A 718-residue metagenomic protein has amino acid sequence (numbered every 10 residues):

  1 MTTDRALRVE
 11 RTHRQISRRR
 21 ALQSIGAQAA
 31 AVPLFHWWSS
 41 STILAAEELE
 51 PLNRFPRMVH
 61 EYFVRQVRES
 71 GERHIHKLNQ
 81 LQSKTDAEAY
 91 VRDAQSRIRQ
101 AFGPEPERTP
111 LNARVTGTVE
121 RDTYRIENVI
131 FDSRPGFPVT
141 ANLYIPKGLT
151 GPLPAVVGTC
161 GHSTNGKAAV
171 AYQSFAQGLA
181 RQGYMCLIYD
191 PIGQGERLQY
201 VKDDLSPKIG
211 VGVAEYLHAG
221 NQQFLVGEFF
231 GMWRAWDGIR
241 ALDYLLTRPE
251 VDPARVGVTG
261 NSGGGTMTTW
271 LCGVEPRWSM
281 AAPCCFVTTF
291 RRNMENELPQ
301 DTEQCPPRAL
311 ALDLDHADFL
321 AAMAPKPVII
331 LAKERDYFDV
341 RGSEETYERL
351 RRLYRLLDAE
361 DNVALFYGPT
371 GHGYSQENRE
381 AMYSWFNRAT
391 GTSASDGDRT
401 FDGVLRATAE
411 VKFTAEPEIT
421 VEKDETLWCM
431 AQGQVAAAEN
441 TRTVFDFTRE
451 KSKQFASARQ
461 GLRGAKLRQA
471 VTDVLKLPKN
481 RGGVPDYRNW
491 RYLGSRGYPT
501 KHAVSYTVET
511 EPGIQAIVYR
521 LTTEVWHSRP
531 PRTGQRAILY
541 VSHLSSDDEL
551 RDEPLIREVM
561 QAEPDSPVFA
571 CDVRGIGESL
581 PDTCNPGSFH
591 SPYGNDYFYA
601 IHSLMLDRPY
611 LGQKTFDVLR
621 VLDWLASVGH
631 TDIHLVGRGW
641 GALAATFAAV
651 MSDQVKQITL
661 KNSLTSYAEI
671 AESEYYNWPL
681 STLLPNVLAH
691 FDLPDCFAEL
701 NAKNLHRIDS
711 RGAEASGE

Functional and structural regions predicted by a protein language model:
M1-S17: N-terminal secretory signal peptides
Q15-R20, A30-E47: N-terminal twin-arginine translocation
L44-V139, A324-K326, L331-I517, L521-R536 (+5 more regions): Alpha/beta-hydrolase-fold serine-hydrolase catalytic core, especially in secreted/extracellular enzymes
Y144, T159, Y189, T259-N261 (+12 more regions): Generic beta-strand/beta-sheet core signal
G151-I239, L246, T289-E297, T533-W624 (+1 more regions): Cap/lid segment of the alpha/beta-hydrolase catalytic domain
Q177, T269-W270, A321, R557 (+2 more regions): Alpha-helical segments flanking ligand/cofactor-binding loops in enzyme cores
D243-A309, V621-A626, H630-A689: Primarily recognizes the serine-hydrolase "nucleophile elbow" in alpha/beta-hydrolase and SGNH/GDSL folds
P307-L320, R351, H690-D695: Alpha-helical scaffolding within the catalytic cores of extracellular/periplasmic polymer-degrading hydrolases
